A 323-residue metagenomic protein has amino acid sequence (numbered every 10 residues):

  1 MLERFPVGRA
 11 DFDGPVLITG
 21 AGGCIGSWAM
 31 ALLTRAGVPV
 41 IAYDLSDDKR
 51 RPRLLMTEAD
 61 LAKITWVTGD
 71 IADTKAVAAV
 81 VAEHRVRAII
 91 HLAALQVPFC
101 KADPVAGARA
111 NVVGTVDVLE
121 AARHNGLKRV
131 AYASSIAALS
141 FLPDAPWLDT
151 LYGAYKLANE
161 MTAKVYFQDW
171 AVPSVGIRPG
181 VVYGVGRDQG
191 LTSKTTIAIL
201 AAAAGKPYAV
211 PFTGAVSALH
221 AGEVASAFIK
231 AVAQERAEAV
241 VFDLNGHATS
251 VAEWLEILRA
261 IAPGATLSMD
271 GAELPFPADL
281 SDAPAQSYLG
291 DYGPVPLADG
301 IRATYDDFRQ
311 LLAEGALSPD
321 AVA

Functional and structural regions predicted by a protein language model:
P15-A36: N-terminal Rossmann NAD(P)H-binding glycine-rich loop of SDR-like oxidoreductase domains
T19, Y43, I89-A93, V130-I136 (+1 more regions): SDR active-site strand-loop-helix element
V38-R50: Conserved glycine-rich Rossmann-like NAD(P)H-binding loop of the short-chain dehydrogenase/reductase
T68-A110: NAD(P)H-binding glycine-rich loop region in Rossmannoid oxidoreductase-like domains and their noncatalytic homologs
H91, R109-Y152: Conserved Rossmann-fold NAD(P)-dependent oxidoreductase catalytic core, especially the SDR/UDP-sugar
L95-V97, I136-P143, G180-Y183: Active-site segment of SDR-like NAD(P)-dependent oxidoreductases
L151, K164-V216, A221-E223: NAD(P)-dependent short-chain dehydrogenase/reductase
K206, P211-G214, A218-A323: C-terminal substrate-binding subdomain of Rossmann-fold SDR/epimerase-dehydratase oxidoreductases
